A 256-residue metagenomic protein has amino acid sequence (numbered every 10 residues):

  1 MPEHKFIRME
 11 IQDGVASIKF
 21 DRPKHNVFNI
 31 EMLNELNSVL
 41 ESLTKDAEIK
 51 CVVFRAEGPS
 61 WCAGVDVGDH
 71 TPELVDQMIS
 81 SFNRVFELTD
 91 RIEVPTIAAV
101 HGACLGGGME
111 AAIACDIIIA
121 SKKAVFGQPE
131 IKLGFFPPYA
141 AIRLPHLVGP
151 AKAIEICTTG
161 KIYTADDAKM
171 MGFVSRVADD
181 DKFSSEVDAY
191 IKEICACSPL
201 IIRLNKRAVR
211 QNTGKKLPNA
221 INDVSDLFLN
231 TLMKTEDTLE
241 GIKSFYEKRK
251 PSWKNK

Functional and structural regions predicted by a protein language model:
M1-D13, D46-A47, E73, G160-D166 (+3 more regions): C-terminal alpha-helix plus adjacent terminal tail
M1-E57, E87, R91: Conserved CoA-thioester-binding segment of acyl-CoA-metabolizing enzymes
I18, L36, F54, D66 (+4 more regions): Terminal peptide-recognition signature
H25-N26, S60, G134, R176 (+1 more regions): Short strand->helix junction
L33-E35, E41-E48, R55-L88, C104 (+2 more regions): Glycine- (often His-adjacent) and acidic-residue-rich active-site loop that binds/positions the CoA thioester
S81-V85, A140-R143, K152, L204 (+2 more regions): Hydrophobic alpha-helical segments typical of transmembrane helices and their membrane-interface/capping positions
D90-L200, T235, E240-K243, R249: Crotonase-fold acyl-CoA enzyme core
